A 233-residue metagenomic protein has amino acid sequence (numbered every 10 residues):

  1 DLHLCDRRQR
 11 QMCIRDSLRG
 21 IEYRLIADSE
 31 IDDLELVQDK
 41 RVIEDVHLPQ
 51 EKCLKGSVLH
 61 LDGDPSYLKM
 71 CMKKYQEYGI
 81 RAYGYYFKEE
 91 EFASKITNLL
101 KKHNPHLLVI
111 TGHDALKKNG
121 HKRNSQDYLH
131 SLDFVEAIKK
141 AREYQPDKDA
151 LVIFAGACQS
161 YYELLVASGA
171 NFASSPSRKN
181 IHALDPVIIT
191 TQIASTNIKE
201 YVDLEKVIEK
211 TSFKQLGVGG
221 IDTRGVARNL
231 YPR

Functional and structural regions predicted by a protein language model:
L2-I14: Single conserved hydrophobic/aromatic residue that forms the stacking wall/gate of nucleotide- or nucleobase-binding
H3-C5, E51, P146: Generic structural signal for beta-strand residues in well-ordered domains
R7, D16, L107-I110: N-terminal short leaders/motifs
S17-C53: Intrinsically disordered, low-complexity, charged/polar segments
K55-Y162, V166-A167, F172-S175, H182-D185 (+1 more regions): Internal alpha/beta domain cores that form substrate/cofactor-binding pockets in large enzymes and binding proteins
T190-T191: Catalytic-face loop-and-helix region of soluble metabolic enzyme cores
